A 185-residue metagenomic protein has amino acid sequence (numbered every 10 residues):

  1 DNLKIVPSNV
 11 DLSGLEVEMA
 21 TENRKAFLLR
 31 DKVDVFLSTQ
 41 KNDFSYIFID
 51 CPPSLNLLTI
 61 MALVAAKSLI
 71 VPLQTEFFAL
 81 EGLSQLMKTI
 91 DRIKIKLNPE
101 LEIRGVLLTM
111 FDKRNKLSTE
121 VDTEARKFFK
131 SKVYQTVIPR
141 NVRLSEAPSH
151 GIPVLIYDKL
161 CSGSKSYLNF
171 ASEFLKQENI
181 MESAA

Functional and structural regions predicted by a protein language model:
D1-N42, L97, A147-H150: P-loop/Walker-type NTP enzyme "switch/lid" segment
S8, D31, T136, R140 (+1 more regions): Active-site donor-binding loop signature of nucleotide-sugar glycosyltransferases
S13, P139, S145, L155: Nucleotide phosphate-binding site architecture
L28, Q85, S166: Charged catalytic carboxylate motif
S38-V142: Conserved catalytic-core segment of NTP-binding enzymes
E124, N169, F174-A185: P-loop NTP-binding site
P148-N169: C-terminal boundary of histidine-terminating zinc-finger modules
